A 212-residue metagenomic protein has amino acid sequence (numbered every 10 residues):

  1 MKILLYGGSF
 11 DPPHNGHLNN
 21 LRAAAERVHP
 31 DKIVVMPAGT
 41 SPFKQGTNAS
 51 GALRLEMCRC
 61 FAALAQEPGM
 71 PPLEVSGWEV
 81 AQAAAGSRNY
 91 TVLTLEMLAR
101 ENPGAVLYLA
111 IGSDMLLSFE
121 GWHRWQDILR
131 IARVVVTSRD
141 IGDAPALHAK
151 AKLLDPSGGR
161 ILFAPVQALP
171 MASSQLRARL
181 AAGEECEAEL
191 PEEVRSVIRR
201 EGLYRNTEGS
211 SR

Functional and structural regions predicted by a protein language model:
M1-R212: Nucleotidyltransferase catalytic core that binds NTPs
